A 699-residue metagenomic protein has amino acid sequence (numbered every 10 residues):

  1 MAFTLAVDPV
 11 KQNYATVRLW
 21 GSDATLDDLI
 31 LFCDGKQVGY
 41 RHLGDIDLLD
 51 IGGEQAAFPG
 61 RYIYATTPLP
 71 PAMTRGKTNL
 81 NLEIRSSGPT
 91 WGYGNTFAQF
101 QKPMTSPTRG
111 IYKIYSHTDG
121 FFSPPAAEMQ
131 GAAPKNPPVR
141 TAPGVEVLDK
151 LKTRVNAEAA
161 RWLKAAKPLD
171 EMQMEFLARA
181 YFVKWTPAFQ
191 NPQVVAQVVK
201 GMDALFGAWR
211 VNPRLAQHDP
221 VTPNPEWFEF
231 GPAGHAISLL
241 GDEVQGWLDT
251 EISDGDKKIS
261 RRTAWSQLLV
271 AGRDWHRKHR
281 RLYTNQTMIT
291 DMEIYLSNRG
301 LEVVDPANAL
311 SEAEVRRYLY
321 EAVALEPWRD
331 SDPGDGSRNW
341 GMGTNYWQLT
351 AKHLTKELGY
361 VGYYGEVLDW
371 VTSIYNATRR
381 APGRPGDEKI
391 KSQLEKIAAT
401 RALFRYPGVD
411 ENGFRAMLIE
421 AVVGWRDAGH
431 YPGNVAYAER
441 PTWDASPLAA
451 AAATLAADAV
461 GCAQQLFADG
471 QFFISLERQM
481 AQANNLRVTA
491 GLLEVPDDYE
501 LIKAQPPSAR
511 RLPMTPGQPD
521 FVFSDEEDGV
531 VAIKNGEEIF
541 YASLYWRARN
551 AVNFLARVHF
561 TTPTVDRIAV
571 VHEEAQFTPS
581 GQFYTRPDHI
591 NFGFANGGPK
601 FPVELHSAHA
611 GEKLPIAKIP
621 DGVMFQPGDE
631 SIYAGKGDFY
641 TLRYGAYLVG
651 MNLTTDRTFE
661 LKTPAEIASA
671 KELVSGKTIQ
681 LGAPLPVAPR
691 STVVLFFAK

Functional and structural regions predicted by a protein language model:
M1-Y14, R18-A127: Beta-strand-rich ligand-recognition modules
A2, N376, P382-T663, A668-S669: Extended polysaccharide-engagement surfaces of secreted carbohydrate-active enzymes
A24-K36, P664-I679: Solvent-exposed beta-hairpin/edge-strand motifs
F121-V145, A698-K699: Low-complexity, Pro/Thr/Ser/Gly/Ala-rich linker/spacer regions in secreted, extracellular modular proteins
P134-V155, I632-K636, L653-T654: N-terminal module-boundary/linker segments of secreted carbohydrate-active enzymes
A160-K391: Aromatic-lined, polymer-binding surfaces characteristic of secreted/periplasmic polysaccharide-degrading enzymes
Y640, Y644, L648-V649, L681-K699: C-terminal beta-strand-rich structural cap/linker in extracellular carbohydrate-active enzymes
